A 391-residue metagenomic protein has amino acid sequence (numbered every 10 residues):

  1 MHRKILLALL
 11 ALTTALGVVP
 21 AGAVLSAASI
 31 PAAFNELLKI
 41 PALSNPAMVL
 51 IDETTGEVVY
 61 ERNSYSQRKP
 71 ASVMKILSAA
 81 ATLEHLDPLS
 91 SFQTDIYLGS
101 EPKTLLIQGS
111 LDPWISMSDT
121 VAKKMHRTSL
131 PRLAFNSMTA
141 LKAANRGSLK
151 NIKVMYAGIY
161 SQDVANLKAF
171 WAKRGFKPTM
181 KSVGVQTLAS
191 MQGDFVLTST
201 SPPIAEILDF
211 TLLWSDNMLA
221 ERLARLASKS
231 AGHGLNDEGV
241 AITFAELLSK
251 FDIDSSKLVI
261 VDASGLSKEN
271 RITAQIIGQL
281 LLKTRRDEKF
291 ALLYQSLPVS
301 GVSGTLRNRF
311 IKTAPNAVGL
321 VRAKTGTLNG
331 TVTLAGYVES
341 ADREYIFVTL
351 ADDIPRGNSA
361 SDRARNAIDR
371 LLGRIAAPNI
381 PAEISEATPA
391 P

Functional and structural regions predicted by a protein language model:
L9-G17: Bacterial N-terminal signal peptides
V19-Q67, P88, N136-R146, R374: Beta-lactamase-like hydrolase cores
E53-T55, N63-S66, G99-E101, S110-D112 (+5 more regions): Solvent-exposed coil/turn segments that connect beta secondary-structure elements in extracytoplasmic/periplasmic
G56, P70-P88, T211, F347: Active-site SXXK
V59-E61, S230-P391: Small-residue-rich helix-loop
H85-P102, T179-V185, F290-Q295: Short, well-structured active-site flanking segments
F92-K153: Active-site-adjacent, His/Asp/Glu-enriched structural segments that form or flank metal-binding and acid/base networks
H126-T128, T139-L292, S296: A small/polar active-site loop signature that marks catalytic segments
